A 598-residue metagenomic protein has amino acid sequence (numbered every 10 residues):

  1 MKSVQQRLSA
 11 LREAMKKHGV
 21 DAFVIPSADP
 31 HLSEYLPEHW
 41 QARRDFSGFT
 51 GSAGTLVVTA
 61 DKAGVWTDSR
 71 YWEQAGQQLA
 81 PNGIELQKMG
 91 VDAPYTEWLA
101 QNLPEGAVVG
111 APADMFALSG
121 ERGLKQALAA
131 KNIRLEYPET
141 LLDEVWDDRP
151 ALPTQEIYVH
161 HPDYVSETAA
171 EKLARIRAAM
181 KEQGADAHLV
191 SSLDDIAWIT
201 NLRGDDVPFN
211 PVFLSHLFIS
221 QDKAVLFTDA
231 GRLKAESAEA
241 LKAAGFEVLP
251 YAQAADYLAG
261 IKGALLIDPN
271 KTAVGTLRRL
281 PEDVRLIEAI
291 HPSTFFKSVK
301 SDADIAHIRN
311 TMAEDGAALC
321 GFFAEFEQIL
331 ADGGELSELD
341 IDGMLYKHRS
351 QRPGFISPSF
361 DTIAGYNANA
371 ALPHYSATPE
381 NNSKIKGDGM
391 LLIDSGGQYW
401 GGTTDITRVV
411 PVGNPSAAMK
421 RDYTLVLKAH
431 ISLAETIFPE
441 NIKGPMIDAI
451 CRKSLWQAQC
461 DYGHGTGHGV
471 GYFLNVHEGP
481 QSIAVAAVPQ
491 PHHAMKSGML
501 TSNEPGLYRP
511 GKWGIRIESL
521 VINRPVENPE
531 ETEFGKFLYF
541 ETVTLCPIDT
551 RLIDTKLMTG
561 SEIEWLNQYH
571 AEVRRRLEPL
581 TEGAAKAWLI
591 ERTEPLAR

Functional and structural regions predicted by a protein language model:
M1-R598: Active-site neighborhoods and metal-handling regions in enzymes and metal-associated proteins
